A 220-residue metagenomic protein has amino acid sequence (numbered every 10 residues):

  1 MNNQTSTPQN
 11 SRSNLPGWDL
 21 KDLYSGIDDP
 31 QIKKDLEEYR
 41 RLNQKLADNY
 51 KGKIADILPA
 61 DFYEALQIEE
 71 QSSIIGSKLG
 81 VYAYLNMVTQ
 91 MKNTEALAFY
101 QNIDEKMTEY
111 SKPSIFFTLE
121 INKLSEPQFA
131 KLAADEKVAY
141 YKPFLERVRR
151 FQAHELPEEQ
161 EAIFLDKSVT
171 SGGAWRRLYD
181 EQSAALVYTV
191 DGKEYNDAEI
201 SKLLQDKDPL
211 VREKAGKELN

Functional and structural regions predicted by a protein language model:
M1-N220: A well-structured
